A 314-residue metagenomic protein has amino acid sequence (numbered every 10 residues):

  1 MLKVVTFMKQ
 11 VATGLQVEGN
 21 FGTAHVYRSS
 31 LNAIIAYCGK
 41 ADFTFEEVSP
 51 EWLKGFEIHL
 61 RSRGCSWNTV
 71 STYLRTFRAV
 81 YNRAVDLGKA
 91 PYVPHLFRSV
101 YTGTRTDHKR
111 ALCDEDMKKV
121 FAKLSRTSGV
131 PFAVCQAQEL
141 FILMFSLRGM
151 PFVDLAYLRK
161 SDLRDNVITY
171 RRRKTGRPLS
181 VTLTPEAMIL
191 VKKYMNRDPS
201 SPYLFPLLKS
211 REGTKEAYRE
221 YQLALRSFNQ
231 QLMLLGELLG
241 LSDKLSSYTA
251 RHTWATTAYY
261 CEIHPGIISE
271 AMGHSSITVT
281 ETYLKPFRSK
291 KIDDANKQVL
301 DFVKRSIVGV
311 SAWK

Functional and structural regions predicted by a protein language model:
K9-G22, L31-H108, K123-T127: N-terminal core-binding DNA-recognition domain of tyrosine recombinases/integrases
P94-F152: Basic, Lys/Arg- and aromatic-enriched nucleic-acid-binding interface segment
R98, L147, Y157-K193: Conserved tyrosine-mediated DNA breakage-rejoining catalytic core shared by Y-recombinases
A111, R172-G176, M272-K297: Catalytic-site neighborhood detector that most strongly recognizes the C-terminal catalytic loop/helix of tyrosine
M117-K118, T184-S242: Active-site/catalytic core of tyrosine-dependent DNA strand-transfer enzymes
G129-F132, N229-E270: Short, basic (Lys/Arg/His-rich) helix/loop patches that form interaction surfaces in the mid-to-C-terminal regions
S161-V167, S242-D243, I263-T282, V310 (+1 more regions): Short, polar N-cap/turn motifs at the start of nucleic acid-interacting alpha helices
P199, L207-K215, Q298-K314: C-terminal secondary-structure termini that scaffold catalytic or DNA-interacting sites
